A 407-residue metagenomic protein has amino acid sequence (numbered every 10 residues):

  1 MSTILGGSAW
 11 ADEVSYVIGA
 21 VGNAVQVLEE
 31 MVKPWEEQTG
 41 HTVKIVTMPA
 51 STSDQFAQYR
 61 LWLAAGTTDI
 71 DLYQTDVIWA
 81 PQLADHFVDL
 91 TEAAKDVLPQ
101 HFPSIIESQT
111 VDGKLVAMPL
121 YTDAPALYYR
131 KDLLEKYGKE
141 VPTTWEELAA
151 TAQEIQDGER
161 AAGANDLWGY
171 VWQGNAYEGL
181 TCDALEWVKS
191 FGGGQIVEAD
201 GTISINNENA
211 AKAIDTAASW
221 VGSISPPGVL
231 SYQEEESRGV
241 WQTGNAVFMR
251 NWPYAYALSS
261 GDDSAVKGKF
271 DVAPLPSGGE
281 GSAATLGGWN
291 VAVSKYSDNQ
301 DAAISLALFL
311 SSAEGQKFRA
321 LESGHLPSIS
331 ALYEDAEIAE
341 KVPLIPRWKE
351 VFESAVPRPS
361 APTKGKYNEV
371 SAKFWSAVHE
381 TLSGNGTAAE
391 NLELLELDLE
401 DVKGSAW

Functional and structural regions predicted by a protein language model:
E13-S15, E30, P34-S104, S108-T110 (+7 more regions): Extracytoplasmic "Venus flytrap"/periplasmic binding protein-like
V14-E30, M48-A50, D123, E178 (+2 more regions): Extracytoplasmic "Venus flytrap"
V27, E159, A307-S330: Periplasmic-binding protein-like
D76-P125, E140, N165-D166, L180-D183 (+4 more regions): Hinge/lid segment of periplasmic solute-binding proteins
S104, S108-Q109, G268-A273, L321-K373 (+2 more regions): Long, aromatic- and glycine/proline-rich binding clefts that accommodate carbohydrate-like moieties
V116-L120, P125, A149-T202, A246: Extracytoplasmic/periplasmic solute-binding protein
L127-K131, L286-N299: A bilobed periplasmic-binding-protein/Venus flytrap-type ligand-binding module shared by bacterial periplasmic
A152, A199-L230, L275: Glycine-centered hinge/linker elements that transmit conformational signals in sensory and ligand-binding systems
